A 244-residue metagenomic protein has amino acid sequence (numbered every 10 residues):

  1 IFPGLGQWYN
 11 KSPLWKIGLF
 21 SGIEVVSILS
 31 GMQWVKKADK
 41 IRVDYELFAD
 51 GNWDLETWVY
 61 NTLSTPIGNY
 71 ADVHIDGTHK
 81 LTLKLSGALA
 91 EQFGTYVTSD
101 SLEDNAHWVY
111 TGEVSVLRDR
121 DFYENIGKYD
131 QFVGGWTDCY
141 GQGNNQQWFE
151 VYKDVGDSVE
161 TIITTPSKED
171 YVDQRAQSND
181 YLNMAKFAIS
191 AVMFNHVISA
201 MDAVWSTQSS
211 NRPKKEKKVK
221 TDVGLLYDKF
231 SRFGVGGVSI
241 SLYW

Functional and structural regions predicted by a protein language model:
I1, G18-M32, A188-M201: Hydrophobic alpha-helical topogenic segments used for membrane insertion/localization
P3-G4, Q174: Solvent-exposed, amphipathic alpha-helical segments
G4-L5, L226: Extracellular loop and loop/strand-boundary signature of outer-membrane beta-barrel proteins
G6-Y9, L242-W244: Outer-membrane beta-barrel proteins
W8-L14, L29-K40, I198-P213: Short hydrophobic alpha-helical membrane-entry/anchor segments
K37-D50: Alpha-helical transmembrane signal-anchor/signal-peptide segments
F48-N195, S199-W244: Replace "edges of transmembrane helices
